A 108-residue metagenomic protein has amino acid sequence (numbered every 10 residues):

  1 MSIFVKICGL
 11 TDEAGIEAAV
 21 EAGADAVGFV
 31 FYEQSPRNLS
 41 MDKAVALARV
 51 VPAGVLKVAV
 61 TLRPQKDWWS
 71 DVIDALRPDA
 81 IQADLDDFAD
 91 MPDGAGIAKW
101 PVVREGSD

Functional and structural regions predicted by a protein language model:
M1-D108: Conserved N-terminal beta1-alpha1 strand-loop-helix module at the mouth
